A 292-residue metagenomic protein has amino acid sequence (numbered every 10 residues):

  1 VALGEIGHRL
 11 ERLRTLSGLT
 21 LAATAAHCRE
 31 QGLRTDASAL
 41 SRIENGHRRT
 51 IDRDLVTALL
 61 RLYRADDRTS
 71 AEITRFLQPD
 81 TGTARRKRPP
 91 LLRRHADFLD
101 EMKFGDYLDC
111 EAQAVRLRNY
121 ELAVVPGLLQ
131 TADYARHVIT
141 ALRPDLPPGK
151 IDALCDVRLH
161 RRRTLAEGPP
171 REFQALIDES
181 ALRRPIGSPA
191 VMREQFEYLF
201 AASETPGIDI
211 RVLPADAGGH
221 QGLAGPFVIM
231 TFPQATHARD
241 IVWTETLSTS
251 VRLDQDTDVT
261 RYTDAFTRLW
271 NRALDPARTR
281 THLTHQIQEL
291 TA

Functional and structural regions predicted by a protein language model:
V1-L16, T50-R183, D254, D264 (+1 more regions): Interdomain hinge/linker segments and adjacent boundary elements that couple functional modules
L10, L21-T24, A37, V56: Helix-turn-helix DNA-binding elements, focusing on the entry/boundary residues of the two helices that contact DNA
L19, L33, I208: Short glycine/serine/threonine/alanine-rich loop segments
C28-T50, A58: Recognition helix of helix-turn-helix/homeodomain-like DNA-binding domains that insert into the DNA major groove
R48-D52, G219-Q221: Short glycine-biased active-site loop of nucleotidyltransferases that positions the nucleotide triphosphate and helps
A166-P169, L176, L182-A292: C-terminal regulatory/effector modules of DNA-binding transcriptional regulators
